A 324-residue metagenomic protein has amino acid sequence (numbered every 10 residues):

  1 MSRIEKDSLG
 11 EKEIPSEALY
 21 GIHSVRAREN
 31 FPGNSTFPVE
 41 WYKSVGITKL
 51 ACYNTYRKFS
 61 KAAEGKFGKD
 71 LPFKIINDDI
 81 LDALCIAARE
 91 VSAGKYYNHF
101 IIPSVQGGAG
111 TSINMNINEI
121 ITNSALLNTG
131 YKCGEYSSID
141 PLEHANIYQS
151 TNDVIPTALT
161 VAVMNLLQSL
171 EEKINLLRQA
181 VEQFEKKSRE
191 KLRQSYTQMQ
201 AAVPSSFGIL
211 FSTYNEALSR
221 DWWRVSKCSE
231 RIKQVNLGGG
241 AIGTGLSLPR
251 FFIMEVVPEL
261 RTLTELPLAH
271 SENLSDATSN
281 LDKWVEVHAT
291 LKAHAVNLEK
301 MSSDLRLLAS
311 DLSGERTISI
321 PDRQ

Functional and structural regions predicted by a protein language model:
M1-Q324: Conserved, well-structured ligand/cofactor-binding cores
